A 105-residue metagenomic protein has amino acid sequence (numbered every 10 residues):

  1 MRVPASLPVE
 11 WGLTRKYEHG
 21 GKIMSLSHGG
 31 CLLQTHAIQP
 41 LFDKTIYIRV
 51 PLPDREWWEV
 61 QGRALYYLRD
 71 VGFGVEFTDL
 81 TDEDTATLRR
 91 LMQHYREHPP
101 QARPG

Functional and structural regions predicted by a protein language model:
M1-G105: Structured alpha-helical
